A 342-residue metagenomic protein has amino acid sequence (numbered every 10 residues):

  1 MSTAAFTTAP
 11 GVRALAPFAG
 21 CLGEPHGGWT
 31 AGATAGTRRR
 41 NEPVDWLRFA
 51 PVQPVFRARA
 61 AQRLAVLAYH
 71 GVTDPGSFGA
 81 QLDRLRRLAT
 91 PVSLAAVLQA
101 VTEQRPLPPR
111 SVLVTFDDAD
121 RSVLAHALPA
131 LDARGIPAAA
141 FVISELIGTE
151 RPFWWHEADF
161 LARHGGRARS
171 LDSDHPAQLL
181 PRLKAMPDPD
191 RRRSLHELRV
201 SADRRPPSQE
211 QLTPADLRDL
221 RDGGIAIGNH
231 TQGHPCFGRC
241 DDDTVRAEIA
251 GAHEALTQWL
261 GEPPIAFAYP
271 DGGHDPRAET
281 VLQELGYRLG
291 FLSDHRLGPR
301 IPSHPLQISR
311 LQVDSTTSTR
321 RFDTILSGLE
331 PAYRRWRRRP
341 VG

Functional and structural regions predicted by a protein language model:
A4-G23, G27-T115, D120-L124, A138 (+2 more regions): C-terminal active-site subregion of NodB/CE4 polysaccharide deacetylases
L67-H70, S111, D132-G273, P305-I308: Metal-dependent polysaccharide deacetylase catalytic core of the NodB/CE4 family, i.e., the active-site-bearing domain
